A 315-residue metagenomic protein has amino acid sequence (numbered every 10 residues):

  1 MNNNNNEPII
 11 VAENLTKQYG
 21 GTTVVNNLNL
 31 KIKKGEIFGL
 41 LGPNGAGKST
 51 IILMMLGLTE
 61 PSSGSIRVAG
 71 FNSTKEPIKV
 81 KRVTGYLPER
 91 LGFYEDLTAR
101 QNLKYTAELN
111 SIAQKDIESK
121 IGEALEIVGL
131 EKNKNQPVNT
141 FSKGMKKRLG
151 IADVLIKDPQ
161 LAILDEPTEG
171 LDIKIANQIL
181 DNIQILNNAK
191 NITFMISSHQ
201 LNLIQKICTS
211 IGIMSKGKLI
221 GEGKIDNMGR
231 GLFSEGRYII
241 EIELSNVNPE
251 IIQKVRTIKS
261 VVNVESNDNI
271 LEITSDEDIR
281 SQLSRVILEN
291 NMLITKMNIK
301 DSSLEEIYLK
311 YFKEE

Functional and structural regions predicted by a protein language model:
P43-G47: Walker A (P-loop) phosphate-binding loop of ABC-type ATPase nucleotide-binding domains
G64-K75, K79-V80: Conserved ABC transporter NBD signature motif
K104, E108, K115-N133: Conserved ABC ATPase "signature" region
A162-E166: Catalytic Walker B motif of ABC-type/P-loop ATPase nucleotide-binding domains
D181-T274: ABC transporter nucleotide-binding domain
